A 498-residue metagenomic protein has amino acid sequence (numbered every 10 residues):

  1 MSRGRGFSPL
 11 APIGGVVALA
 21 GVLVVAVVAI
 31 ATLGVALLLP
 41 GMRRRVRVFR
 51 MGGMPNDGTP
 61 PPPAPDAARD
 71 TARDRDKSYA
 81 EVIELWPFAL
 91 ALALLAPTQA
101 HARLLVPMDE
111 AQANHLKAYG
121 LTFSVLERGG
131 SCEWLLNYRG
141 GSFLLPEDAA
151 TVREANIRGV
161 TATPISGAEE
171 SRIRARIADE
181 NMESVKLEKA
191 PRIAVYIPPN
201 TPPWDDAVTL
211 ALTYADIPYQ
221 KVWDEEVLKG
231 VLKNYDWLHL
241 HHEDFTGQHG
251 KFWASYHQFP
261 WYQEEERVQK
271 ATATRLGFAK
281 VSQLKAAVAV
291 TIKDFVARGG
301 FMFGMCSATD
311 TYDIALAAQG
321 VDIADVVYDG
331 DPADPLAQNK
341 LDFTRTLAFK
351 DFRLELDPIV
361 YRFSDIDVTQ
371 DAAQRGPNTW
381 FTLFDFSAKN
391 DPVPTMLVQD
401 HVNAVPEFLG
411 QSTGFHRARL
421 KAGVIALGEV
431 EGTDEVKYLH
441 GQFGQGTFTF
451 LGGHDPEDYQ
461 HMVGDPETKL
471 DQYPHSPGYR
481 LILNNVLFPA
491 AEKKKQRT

Functional and structural regions predicted by a protein language model:
I13-V16, A20-G34, I83: A hydrophobic membrane-anchoring feature enriched in long, contiguous, low-charge segments that mark signal-anchor
I30-R45: Alpha-helical transmembrane segments
P62, D66, D70, D74-D76: Asp/Glu-rich intrinsically disordered low-complexity tracts
H101-D206, A215: Hydrophobic targeting/anchoring helices
R103-P107, A113-L144, D322, R419-T498: Extracellular ligand-binding/catalytic regions of CAZymes and related secreted enzymes and adhesion modules
L104, D109, A113, F143-R153 (+2 more regions): Helical hinge/lid and interdomain linker segments adjacent to catalytic or ligand-binding clefts that mediate domain
D206, T213, D310, D329 (+1 more regions): Catalytic beta-strand/loop cores that center a nucleophilic Ser/Cys/Thr and support acyl-enzyme chemistry
